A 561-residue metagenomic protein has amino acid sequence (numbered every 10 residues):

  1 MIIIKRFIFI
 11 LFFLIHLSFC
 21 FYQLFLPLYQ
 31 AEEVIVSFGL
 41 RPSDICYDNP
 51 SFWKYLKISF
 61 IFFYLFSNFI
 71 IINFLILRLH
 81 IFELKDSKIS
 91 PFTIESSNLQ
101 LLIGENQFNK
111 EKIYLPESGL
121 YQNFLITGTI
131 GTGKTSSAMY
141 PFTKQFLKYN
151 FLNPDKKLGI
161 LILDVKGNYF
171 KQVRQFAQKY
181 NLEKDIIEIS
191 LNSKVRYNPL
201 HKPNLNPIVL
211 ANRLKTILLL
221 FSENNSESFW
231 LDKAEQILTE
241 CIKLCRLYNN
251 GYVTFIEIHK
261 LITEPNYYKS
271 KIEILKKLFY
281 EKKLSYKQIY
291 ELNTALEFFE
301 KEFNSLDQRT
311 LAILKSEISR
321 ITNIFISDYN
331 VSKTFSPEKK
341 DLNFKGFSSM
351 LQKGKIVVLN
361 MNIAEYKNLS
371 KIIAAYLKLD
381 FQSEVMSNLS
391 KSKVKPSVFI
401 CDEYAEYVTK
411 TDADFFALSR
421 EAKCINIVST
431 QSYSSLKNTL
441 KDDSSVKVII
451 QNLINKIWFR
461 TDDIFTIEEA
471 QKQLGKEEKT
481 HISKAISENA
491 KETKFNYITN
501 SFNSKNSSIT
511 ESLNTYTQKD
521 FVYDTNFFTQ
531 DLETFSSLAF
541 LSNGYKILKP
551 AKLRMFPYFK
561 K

Functional and structural regions predicted by a protein language model:
M1-T132, S136-K144, Y149-D155, K339 (+3 more regions): Basic- and hydrophobic-enriched, low-structure N-terminal and domain-boundary segments that flank ATP-binding catalytic
I81-K88, Q107-E111, L115-C424, N526-P550 (+1 more regions): P-loop NTPase motor domains
Y169-Q172, K194-P199, S435-T439, F465-A470: Switch/connector loops and helix/strand junctions flanking conserved nucleotide-binding motifs in nucleotide-processing
V173-A177, L436-Q451, Q471: Short regulatory helix/loop adjacent to the ATP-binding pocket of P-loop NTPases
E317, T480-K561: Conserved P-loop NTPase motor module
Y366-E384, C401, K423, L436-N438 (+5 more regions): Core nucleotidyl-transferase/polymerase catalytic module
S429-S435: Conserved H-loop
S445-E488: Conserved P-loop NTPase catalytic core
